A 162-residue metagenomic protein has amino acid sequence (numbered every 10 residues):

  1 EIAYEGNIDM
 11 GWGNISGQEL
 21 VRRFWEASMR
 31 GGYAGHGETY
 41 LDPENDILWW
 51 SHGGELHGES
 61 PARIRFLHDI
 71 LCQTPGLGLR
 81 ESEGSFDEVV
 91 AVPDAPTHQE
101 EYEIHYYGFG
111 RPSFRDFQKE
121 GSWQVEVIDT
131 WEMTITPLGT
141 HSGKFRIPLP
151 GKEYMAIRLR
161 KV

Functional and structural regions predicted by a protein language model:
E1-Q18: Active-site clefts of carbohydrate-active enzymes
G6-N7, L20-G139, P148-K161: Aromatic- and carboxylate-lined catalytic core of secreted/periplasmic carbohydrate-active enzymes
G143-F145: Short strand-edge motifs at loop-to-beta-strand transitions and within beta-strands of extracellular beta-rich domains
